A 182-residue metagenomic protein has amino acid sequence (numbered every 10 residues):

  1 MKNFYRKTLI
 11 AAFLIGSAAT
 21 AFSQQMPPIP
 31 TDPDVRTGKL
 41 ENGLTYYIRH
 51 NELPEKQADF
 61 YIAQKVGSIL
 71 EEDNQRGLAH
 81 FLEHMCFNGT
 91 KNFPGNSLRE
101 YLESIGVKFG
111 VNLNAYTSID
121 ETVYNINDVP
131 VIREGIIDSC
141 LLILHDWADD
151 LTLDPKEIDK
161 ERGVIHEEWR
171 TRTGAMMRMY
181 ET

Functional and structural regions predicted by a protein language model:
M1-I10: Bacterial N-terminal signal peptides that target proteins for export
N3-F4, P33, D159: Short alpha-helical segments used as structural interaction elements across diverse proteins
L14-I15: Short, linear, compositionally biased motifs with a strong N-terminal bias
A21-S23: Boundary at the C-terminal end of the N-terminal hydrophobic targeting segment
P28-A63: Mature N-terminal segment immediately following signal peptide/propeptide cleavage in secreted/periplasmic
Q64-E181: Active-site-adjacent, His/Asp/Glu-enriched structural segments that form or flank metal-binding and acid/base networks
